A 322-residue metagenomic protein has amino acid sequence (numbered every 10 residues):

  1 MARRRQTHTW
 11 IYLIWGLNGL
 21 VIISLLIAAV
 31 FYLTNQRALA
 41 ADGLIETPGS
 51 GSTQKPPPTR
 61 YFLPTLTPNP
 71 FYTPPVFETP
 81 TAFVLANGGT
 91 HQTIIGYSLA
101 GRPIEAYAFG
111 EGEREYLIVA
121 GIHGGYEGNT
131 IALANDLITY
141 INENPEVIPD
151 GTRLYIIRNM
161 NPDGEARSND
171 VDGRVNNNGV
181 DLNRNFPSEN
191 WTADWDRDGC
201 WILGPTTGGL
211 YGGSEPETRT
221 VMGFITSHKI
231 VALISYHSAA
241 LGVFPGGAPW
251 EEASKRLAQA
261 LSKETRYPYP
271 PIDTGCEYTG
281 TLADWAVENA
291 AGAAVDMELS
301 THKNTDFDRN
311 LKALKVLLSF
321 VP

Functional and structural regions predicted by a protein language model:
M1-P70, D196-P322: C-terminal accessory segments enriched in acidic
I45-A100, E105: N-terminal low-complexity, Pro/Thr/Ser-rich intrinsically disordered segments that act as propeptides or flexible
F62-P64, G88, A120, Y140-E143: Catalytic-site microenvironment of enzymes that process N-acetyl-hexosamine-containing cell-wall polysaccharides
I95-Y97, F109, V119-I122, I157-D163 (+5 more regions): Active-site-proximal beta-strand/loop segments in catalytic clefts of secreted hydrolases
G101-I104, S168-N169, C276-D284: Alpha-helical scaffolding within the catalytic cores of extracellular/periplasmic polymer-degrading hydrolases
E105-E113: Short beta-strand-to-loop junctions in surface cap/lid or active-site-entrance loops
E113, G128-L137, I141-K255, Q259-K263: Active-site/substrate-binding loop(s) of hydrolase catalytic cores
R114-E127: MIDAS-like acidic motif and immediate structural context at the N-terminus of von Willebrand factor A/I domains
